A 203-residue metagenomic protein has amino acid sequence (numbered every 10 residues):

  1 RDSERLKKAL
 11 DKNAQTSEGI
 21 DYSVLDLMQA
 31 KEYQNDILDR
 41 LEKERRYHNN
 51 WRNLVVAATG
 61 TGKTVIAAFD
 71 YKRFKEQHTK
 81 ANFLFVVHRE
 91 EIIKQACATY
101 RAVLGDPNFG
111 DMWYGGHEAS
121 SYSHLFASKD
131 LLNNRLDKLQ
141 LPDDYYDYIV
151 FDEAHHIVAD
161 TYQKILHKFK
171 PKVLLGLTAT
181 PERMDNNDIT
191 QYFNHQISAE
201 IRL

Functional and structural regions predicted by a protein language model:
R1-T61, V65-A81, A98, A102 (+2 more regions): ATP-dependent helicase/translocase motor core
E4-K8, I93-Q95, S120-S121, N134-R135 (+1 more regions): Switch/connector loops and helix/strand junctions flanking conserved nucleotide-binding motifs in nucleotide-processing
V55, F85-V86, G176: Structural beta-sheet core signal
K80-R89: Conserved RecA-like ASCE P-loop NTPase motor core of nucleic-acid helicases/translocases
R89, A127-L131, E153, L177-P181: A short beta-strand-to-loop transition that corresponds to the Sensor-1 phosphate-sensing loop of AAA+ P-loop ATPases
E90-G116: Conserved helix-turn-beta segment of the N-terminal RecA-like "Helicase ATP-binding" lobe in SF1/SF2 helicases
G115-Y148, A159-K164: Conserved helix/coil segment N-terminal to the catalytic DExD/H
Y148, H155-L203: Post-DEXD/H (motif II) to motif III coupling segment of the RecA-like Helicase ATP-binding lobe
